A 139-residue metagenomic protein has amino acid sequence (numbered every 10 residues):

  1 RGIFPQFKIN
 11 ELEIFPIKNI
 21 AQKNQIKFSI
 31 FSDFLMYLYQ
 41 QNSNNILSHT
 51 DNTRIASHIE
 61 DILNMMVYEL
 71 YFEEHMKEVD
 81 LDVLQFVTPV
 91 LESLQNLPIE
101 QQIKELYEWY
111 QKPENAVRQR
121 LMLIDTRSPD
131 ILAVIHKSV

Functional and structural regions predicted by a protein language model:
R1-I14, N42-D51: Glycine-anchored helix-breaking recognition loops at helix->coil/strand junctions
N19-V139: Non-catalytic DNA-recognition/assembly elements of restriction-modification systems
